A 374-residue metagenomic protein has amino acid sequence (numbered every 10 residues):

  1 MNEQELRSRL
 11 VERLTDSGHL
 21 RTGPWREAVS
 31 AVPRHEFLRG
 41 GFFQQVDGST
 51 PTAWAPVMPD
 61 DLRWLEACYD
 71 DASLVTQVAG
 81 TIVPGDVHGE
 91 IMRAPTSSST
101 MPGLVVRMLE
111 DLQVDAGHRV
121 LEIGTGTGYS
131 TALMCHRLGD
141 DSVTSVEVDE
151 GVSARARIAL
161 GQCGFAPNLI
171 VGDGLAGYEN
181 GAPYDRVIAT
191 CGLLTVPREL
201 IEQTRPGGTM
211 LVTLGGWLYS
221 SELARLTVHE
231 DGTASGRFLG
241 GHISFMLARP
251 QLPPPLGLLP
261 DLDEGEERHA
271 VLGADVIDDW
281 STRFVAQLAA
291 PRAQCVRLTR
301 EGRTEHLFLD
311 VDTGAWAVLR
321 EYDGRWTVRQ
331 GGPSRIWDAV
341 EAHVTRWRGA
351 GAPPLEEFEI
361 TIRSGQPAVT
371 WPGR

Functional and structural regions predicted by a protein language model:
M1-L121, S130, V152, E357-R374: Class I SAM-dependent transferase core
Q45, G216, H229, T299 (+2 more regions): Acidic surface patches and DE-rich sequence motifs
P56, G236-H242, G314-D323: Short amphipathic beta-strand/extended segments with alternating polar/hydrophobic composition
D71, T81-H88, D173, L309-D312 (+1 more regions): Acidic/polar residues at beta-strand termini and the immediately following turn/coil
M92-L211, W217-L218: Conserved nucleotide-cofactor-binding alpha/beta core module
L193-R303, T370-W371: Class I SAM-binding transferase module
Q294-L319, R329: Long low-complexity, intrinsically disordered regions
G314-R374: C-terminal target-recognition/interaction regions appended to catalytic cores
